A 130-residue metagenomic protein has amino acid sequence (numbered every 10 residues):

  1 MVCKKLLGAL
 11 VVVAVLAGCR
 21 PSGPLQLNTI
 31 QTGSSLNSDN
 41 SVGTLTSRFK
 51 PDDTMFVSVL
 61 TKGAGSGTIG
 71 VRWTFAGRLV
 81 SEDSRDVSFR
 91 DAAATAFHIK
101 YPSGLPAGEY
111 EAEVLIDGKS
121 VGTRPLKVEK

Functional and structural regions predicted by a protein language model:
M1-G8: Bacterial N-terminal signal peptides that target proteins for export
V15-G18: C-terminal motif of bacterial Sec signal peptides marking the signal peptidase cleavage site
R20-P51: Short, compositionally biased P/S/T/A/G/V-rich stretches that sit at domain boundaries
T54-K62: Short edge beta-strand/loop segments characteristic of extracellular beta-sandwich folds
V71-F75, V114: Conserved aromatic beta-strand anchor motif in extracellular beta-sandwich/beta-rich domains
V80-R90: Solvent-exposed serine/threonine-rich low-complexity stretches and specific carbohydrate-binding patches
R90-I99: Aromatic sugar-binding surface patches on proteins that engage polysaccharides or sugar-phosphate polymers
P102-V128: Short, exposed beta-strand-loop hairpins at the edges of beta-sheets in extracellular/periplasmic proteins
